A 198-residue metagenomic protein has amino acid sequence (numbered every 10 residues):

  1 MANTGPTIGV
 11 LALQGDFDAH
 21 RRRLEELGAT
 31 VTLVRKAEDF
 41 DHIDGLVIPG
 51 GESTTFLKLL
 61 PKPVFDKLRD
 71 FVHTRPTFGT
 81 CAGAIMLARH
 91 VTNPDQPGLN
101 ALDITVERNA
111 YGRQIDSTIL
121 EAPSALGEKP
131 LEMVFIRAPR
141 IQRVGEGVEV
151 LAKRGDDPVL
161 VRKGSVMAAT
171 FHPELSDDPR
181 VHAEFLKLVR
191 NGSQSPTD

Functional and structural regions predicted by a protein language model:
M1-P61, D70, P179-A183, K187-D198: N-terminal beta1-alpha1 cap of cysteine-dependent amidohydrolase-like domains
M1-T4, E38-D41, D70-F71, F78 (+3 more regions): Solvent-exposed alpha-helices and their adjacent loops that cap or buttress functional pockets in soluble metabolic
G5, G28-T30, T74, G98 (+3 more regions): A generic structural signal for alpha->beta connector loops
L13, A82, F171: Cofactor-binding loop segments of dinucleotide-utilizing enzymes, especially the Rossmann-like FAD- and NAD(P)+-binding
V31-T32, T77, V166: Hydrophobic anchor at the start of a short beta-strand that flanks the dinucleotide cofactor-binding loop
I48, G79, A169: Redox-cofactor binding/interface segments in oxidoreductases and associated redox assembly factors
S53-P123: Cysteine-nucleophile active-site neighborhood
R108-D198: Amide-donor transfer/coupling interface in amidating biosynthetic enzymes
